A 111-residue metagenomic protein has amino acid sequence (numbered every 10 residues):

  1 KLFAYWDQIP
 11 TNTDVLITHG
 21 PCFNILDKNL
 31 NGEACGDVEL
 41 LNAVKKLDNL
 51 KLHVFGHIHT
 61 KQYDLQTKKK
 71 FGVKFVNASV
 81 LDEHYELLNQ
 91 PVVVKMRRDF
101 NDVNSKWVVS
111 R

Functional and structural regions predicted by a protein language model:
L2-N12: Short amphipathic alpha-helices and their capping/turn segments at secondary-structure boundaries
T11-N49: Active-site-proximal segments of metal-dependent phosphoesterases and phosphodiesterases across multiple
G20, G56-I58: Short secondary-structure boundary segments
N42-K46, L52, T60-R111: Binuclear metal-dependent phosphoesterase catalytic core
